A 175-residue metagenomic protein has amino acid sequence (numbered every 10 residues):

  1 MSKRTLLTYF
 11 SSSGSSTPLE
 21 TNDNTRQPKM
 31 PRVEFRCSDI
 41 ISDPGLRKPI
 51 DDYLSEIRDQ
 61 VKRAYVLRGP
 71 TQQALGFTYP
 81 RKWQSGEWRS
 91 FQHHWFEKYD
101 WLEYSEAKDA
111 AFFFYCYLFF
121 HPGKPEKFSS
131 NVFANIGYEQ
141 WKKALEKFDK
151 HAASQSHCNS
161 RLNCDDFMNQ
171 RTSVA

Functional and structural regions predicted by a protein language model:
M1-A175: N-terminal leader/early-domain signal
